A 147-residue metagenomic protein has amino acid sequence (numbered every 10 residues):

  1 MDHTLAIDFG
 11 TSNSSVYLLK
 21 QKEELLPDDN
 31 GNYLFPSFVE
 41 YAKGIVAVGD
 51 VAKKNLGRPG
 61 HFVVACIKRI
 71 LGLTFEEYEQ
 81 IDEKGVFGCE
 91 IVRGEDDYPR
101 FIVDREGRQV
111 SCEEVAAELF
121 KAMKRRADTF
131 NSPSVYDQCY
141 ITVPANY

Functional and structural regions predicted by a protein language model:
M1-P36, K43-Y147: N-terminal phosphate-binding loop and flanking beta/alpha elements of the actin-like ATPase fold
